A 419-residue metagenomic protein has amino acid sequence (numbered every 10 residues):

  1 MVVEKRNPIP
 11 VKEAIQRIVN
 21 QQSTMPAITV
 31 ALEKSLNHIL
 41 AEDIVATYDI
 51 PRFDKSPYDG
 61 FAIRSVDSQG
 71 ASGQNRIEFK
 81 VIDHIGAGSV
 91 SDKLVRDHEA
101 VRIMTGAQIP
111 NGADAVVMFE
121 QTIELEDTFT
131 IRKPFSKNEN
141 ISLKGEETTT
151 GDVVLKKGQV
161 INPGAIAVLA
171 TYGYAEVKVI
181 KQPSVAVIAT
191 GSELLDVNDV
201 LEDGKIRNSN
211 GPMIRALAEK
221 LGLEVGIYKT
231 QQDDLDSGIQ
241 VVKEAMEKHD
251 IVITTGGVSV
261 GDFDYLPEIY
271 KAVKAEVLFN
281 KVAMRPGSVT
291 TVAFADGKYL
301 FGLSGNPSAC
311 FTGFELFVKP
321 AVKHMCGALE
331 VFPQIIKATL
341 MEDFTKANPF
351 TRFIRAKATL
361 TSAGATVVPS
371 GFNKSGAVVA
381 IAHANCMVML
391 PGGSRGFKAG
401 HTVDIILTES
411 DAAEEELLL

Functional and structural regions predicted by a protein language model:
M1-N75, A328-R355, E416-L419: Short, low-complexity N-terminal leaders and the immediately following helix N-cap/first helix
V2-K5, V11-K12, R17, A62-Q232 (+4 more regions): Short, glycine/charged-enriched hinge/interface segments at domain edges or termini
E4-V11, A175-L303, P307-G313, L419: Helix-rich terminal scaffold detector
N7, V11-I15, I28, L32 (+14 more regions): Generic structural signal for well-ordered, non-membrane alpha-helical segments in soluble metabolic enzymes
V19-P26, D43, I109, D152-G158 (+7 more regions): Structural signal for hydrophobic packing residues in well-ordered secondary-structure cores of soluble enzyme domains
I28-E33, E42, G88, T148 (+1 more regions): Flexible glycine/proline-rich
L36-D49, V90-R102, V292-A293, G297: Short, hydrophobic/aliphatic alpha-helical segments
D54-S56, A71-Q74, D92-R96, I109-N111 (+13 more regions): Solvent-exposed alpha-helices and their adjacent loops that cap or buttress functional pockets in soluble metabolic
